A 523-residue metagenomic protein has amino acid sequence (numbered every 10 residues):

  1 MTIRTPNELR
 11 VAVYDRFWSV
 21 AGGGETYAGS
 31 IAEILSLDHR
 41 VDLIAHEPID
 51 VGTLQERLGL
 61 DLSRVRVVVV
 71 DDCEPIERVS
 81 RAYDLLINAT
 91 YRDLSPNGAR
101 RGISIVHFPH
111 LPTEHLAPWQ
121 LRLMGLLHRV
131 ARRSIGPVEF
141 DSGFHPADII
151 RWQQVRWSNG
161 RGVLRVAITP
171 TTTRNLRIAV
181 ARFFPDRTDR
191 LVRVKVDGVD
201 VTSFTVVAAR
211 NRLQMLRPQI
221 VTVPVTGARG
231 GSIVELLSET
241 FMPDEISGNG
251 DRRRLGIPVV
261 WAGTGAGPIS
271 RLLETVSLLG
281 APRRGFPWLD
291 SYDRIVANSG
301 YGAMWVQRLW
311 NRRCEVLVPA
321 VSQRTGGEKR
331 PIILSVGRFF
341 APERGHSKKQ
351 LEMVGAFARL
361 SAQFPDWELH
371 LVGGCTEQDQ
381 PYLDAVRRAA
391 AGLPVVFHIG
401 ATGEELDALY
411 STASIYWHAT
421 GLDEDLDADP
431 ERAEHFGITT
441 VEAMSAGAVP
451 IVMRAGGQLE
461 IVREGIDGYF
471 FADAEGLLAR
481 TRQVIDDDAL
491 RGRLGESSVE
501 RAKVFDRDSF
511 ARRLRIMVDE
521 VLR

Functional and structural regions predicted by a protein language model:
D38-S95, N175, D186, L191 (+1 more regions): Active-site donor-binding segments of glycosyltransferases and PAPS-dependent sulfotransferases
G59-L62, G373, L383-D407: Nucleotide-activated donor-binding/catalytic signature segment of Leloir-type glycosyltransferases, i.e., the conserved
L121-S134, P268-I295: Membrane-proximal helix-turn-helix segments that form the acceptor-binding/catalytic region of lipid-linked
A262, R308-L309, V321-R324, K329-A391: Conserved catalytic-core segment of nucleotide-activated headgroup transferases in glycan assembly
S411-H435, A448: Acidic donor-binding loop of glycosyltransferase active sites
D427, I451-G465, Y469-F470: Short acidic/histidine- and often glycine-rich active-site loop of Leloir-type glycosyltransferases that engages
T440-V452: Short hydrophobic beta-strand element within catalytic cores of glycosyltransferases and related nucleotide-activated
E464-E475, Q483-A489: Conserved acidic donor-binding segment of nucleotide-sugar-dependent glycosyltransferases
